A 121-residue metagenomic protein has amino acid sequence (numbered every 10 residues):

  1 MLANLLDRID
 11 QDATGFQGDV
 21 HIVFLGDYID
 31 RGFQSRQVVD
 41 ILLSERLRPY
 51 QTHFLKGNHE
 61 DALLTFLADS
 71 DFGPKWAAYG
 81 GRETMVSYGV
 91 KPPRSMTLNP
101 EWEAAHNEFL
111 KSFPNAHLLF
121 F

Functional and structural regions predicted by a protein language model:
M1-F121: Feature recognizes metal-dependent phosphohydrolase scaffolds
